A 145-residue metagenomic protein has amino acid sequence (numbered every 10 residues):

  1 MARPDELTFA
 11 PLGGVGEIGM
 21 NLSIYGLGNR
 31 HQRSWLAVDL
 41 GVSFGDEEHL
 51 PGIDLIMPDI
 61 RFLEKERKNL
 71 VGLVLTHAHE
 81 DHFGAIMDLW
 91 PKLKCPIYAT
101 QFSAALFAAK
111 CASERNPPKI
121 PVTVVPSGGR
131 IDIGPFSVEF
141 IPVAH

Functional and structural regions predicted by a protein language model:
M1-R3: Basic/polar N-terminal segments that are highly enriched at the extreme N-terminus, encompassing both cleavable
D5-T8, W35: Extreme N-terminal starter segment of soluble prokaryotic enzymes
A10-L12, E17-L27, G129-H145: Catalytic core of the metallo-beta-lactamase
V15-M20, L27-L75, A85-S103, A108-I120: Pre-active-site segment of Zn-dependent metallo-hydrolases
D39, D81-H82, H145: Acidic active-site catalytic centers that drive phospho-/nucleotidyl reactions and related ester hydrolyses
F102-A144: Metallo-beta-lactamase
